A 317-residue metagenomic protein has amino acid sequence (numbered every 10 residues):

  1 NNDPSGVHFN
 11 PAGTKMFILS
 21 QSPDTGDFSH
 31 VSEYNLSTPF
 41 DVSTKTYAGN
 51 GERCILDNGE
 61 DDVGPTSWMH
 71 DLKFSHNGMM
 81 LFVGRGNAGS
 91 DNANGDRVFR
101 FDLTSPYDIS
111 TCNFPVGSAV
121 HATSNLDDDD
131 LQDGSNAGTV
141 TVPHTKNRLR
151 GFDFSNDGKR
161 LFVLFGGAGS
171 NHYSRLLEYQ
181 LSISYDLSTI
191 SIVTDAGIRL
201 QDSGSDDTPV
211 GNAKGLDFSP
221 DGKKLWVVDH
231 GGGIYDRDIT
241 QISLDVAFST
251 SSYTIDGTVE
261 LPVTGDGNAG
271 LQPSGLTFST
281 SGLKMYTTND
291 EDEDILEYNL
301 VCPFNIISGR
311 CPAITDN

Functional and structural regions predicted by a protein language model:
N1, T46-G64, N113-H144, S191-T208 (+2 more regions): Surface-exposed loop and turn segments in beta-propeller and other repeat-based domains that flank or scaffold
N1-H8, V63-K73, A137-D153, D207-D217 (+1 more regions): Signature of short aromatic-glycine-proline-rich micro-motifs recurring in repeat-based ectodomains
P11-A12, H76-N77, N156-D157, P220-D221 (+1 more regions): Residue-level detector of Asp-centered blade-edge/turn motifs that repeat once per structural unit in beta-propeller
L19, G84-G86, L164-G166, V228 (+1 more regions): Residue-level marker for isolated small/hydroxyl-bearing positions within beta-strands of beta-sheet-rich domains
S22-D27, N87-A93, G167-Y173, G231-D236 (+1 more regions): Short glycine/acidic-enriched loop and turn motifs that connect beta-strands
E33-K45, R100-C112, E178-I190, Q241-S252 (+1 more regions): Short loop/turn segments immediately following beta-strands, especially the blade-tip and inter-blade linker loops
G275-R310: Blade-level signature of beta-propeller repeat domains, shared across WD40, Kelch, NHL, RCC1 and BNR/Asp-box propellers
